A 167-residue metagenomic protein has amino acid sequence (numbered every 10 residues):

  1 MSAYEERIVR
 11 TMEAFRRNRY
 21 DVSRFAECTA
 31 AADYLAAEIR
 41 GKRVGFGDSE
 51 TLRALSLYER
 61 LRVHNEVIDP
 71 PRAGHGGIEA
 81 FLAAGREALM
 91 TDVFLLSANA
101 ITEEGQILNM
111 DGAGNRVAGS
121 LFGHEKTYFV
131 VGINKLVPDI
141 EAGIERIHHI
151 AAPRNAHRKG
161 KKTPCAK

Functional and structural regions predicted by a protein language model:
Y4-L95: N-terminal active-site beta-alpha-beta segment that forms phosphate/nucleotide-binding and substrate-recognition loops
L89-K167: Conserved phosphate- and dinucleotide-binding cores of soluble alpha/beta proteins, encompassing both enzyme active
